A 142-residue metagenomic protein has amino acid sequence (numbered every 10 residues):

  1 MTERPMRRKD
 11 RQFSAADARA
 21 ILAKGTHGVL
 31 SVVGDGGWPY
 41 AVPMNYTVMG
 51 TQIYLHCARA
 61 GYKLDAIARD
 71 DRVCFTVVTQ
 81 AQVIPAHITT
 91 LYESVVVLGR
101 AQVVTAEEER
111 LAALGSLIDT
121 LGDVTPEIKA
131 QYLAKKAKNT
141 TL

Functional and structural regions predicted by a protein language model:
M1-A23: Extreme N-terminal tail/first-helix region
M1-K9, V83-L142: Charged, gly/pro-rich active-site loop segments
D10, R19, Y62-D65, F75-V77: Anion-coordinating catalytic cores for phosphoryl-, nucleotidyl-, and glycosidic chemistry
Q12-F13, K24-V29, P126-E127: Short Pro/Gly-enriched beta-strand edge/turn motifs at strand-loop
G25-R59, F75-T76: Short beta-strand segments
H56-G61, T76-I84, P126-Q131: Short acidic (Asp/Glu) patches
D65-A68, C74-Y92: Helix-adjacent hinge/juxtasegments
